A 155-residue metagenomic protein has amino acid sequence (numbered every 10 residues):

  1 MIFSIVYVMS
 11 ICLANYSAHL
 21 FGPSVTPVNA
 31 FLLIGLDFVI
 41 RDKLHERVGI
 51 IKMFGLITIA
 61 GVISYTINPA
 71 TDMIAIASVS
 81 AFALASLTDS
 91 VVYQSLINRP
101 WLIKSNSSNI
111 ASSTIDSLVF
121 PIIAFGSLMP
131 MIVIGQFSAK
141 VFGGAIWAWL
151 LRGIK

Functional and structural regions predicted by a protein language model:
M1-L44, I51: Hydrophobic transmembrane alpha-helices
I2-S4, V48-I59, P100-S107: Cytoplasmic-side transmembrane-helix entry/capping segments in multi-pass membrane proteins
V6-L13, L32, L36, I59-I63 (+6 more regions): Lipid-exposed faces of alpha-helical membrane segments in multi-pass integral membrane proteins
I11-H19, S64, N68, F120 (+2 more regions): Structural signal for membrane-spanning alpha-helices in multi-pass inner-membrane proteins, emphasizing helix cores
S17-F21, V39-R47, I67-A70, D89-L96 (+1 more regions): Juxtamembrane membrane-interface segments at transmembrane alpha-helix termini
D42-E46, K52, T114-F120: Acidic (Asp/Glu-rich) catalytic motifs at the cytosolic membrane interface
G55-I74: Membrane-helix boundary elements
D72-K155: Membrane-embedded alpha-helical hairpins and interfacial helices in multi-pass inner-membrane proteins
